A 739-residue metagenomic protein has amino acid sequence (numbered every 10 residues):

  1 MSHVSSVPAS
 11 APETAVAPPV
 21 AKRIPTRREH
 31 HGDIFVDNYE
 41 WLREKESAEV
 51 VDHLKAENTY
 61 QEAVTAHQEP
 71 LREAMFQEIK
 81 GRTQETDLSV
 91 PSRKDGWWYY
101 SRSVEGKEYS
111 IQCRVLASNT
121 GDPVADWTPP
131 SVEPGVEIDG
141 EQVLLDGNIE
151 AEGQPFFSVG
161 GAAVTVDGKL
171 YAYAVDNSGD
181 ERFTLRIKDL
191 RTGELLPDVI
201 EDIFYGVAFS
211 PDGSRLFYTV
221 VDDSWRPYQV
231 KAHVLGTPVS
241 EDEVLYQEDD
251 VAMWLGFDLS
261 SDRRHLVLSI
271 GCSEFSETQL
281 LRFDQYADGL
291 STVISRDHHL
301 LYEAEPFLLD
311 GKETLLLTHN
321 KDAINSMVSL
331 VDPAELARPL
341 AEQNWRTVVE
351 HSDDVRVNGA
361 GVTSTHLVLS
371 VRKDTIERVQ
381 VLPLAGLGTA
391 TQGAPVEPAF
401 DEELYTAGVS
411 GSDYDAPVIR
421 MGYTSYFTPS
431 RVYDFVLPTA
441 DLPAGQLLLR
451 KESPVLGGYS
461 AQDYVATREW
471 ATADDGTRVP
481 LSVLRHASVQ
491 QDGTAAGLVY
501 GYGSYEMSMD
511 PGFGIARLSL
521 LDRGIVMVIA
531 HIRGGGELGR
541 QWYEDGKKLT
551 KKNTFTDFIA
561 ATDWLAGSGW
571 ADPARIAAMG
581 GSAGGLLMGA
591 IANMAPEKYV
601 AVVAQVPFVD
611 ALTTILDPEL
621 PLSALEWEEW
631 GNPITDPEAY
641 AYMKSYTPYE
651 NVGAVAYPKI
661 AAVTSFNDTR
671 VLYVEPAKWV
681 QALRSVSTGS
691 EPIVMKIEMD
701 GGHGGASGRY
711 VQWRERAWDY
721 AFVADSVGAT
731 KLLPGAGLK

Functional and structural regions predicted by a protein language model:
M1-V418, T424-S430, D434-F435, T439 (+6 more regions): Beta-propeller folds
S103, N320, T424, Y500-S504 (+2 more regions): Glycine-rich His-Gly loop
V143, V244, V526, P692-V694: Conserved beta-strand segments of alpha/beta enzyme cores
L144-T165, A174-D180, R191-L196, D401 (+6 more regions): Cap/lid segment of the alpha/beta-hydrolase catalytic domain
A208, F217, V267, Q279-L280 (+22 more regions): Structured core elements
L309-D310, D322-A323, A360-T363, K373-D374 (+13 more regions): A structural signal for short secondary-structure junctions
H319-K321, D354-D374, M421, A471-P480 (+9 more regions): C-terminal substrate/ligand-recognition segments
I529-K739: Active-site-proximal cap/loop segments of hydrolase catalytic domains
